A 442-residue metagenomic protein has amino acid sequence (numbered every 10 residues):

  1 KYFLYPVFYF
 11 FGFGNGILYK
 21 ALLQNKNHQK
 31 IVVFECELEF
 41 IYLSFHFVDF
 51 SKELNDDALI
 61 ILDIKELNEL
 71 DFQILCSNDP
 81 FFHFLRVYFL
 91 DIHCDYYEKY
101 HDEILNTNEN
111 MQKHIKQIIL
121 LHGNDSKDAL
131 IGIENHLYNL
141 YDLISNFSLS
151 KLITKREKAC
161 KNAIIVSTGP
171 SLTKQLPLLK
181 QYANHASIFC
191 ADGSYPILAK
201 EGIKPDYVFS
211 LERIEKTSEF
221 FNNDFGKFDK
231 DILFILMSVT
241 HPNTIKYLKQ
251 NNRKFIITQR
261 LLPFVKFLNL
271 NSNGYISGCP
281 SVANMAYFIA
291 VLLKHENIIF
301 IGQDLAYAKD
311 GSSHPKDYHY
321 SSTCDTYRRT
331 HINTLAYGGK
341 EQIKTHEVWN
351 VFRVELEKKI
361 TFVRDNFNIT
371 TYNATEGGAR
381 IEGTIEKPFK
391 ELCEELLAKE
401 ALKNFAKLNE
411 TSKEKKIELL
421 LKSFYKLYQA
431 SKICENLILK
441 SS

Functional and structural regions predicted by a protein language model:
K1-A163, P170-A186, P196-K200, K216-D231 (+3 more regions): N-terminal donor/sugar-recognition subdomains of glycan-related enzymes, prototypically the membrane-proximal stem
Y5-F8, K161-I165, F209-L211, V265-Y275 (+1 more regions): Short, basic, glycine/proline-bearing loop/turn elements
E35, Y195, G202-E212, A290-D317: Glycine-rich phosphate/pyrophosphate-binding loops and their adjacent beta-strand/loop elements at enzyme active sites
S167, A191, L211, I235-M237 (+3 more regions): Generic beta-strand/beta-sheet core signal
I188-S194, F234, A283-A286, G302: Extended, hydrophobic alpha-helical segments in both membrane/secreted and soluble proteins
S238, D304-K309, T375-R380: Glycine-rich beta-alpha junction loops
P242-L305: Active-site/ligand-binding-proximal alpha/beta "capping" segment
S312-K359: Phosphate-binding loop/pocket of nucleotide- and phosphate-handling active sites
